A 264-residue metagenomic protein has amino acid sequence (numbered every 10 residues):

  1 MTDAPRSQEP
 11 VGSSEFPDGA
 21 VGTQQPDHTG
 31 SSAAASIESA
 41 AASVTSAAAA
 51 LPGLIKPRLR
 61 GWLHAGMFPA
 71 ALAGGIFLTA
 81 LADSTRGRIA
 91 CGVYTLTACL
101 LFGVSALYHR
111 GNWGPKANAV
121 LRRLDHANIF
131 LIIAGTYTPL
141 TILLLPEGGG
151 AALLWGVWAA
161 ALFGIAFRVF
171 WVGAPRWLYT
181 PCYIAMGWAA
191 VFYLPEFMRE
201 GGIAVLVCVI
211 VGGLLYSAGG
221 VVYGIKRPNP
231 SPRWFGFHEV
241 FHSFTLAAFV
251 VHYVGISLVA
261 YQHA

Functional and structural regions predicted by a protein language model:
T2-E9, E15-A264: Multi-pass alpha-helical transmembrane bundles in non-GPCR membrane proteins that perform intramembrane catalysis
